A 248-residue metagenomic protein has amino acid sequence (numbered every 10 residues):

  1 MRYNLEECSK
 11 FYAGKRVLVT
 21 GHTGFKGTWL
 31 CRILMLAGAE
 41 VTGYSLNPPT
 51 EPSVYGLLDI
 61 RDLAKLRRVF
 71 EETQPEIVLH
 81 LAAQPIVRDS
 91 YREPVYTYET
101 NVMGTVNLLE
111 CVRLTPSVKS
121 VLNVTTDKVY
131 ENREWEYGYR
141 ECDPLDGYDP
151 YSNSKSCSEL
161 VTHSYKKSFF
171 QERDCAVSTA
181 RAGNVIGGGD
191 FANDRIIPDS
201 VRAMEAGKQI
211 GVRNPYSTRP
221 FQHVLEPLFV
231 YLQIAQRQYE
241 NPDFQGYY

Functional and structural regions predicted by a protein language model:
R16-M35: N-terminal Rossmann NAD(P)H-binding glycine-rich loop of SDR-like oxidoreductase domains
T20, Y44, V78-Q84, V121-T126 (+1 more regions): SDR active-site strand-loop-helix element
A39-P48: Conserved glycine-rich Rossmann-like NAD(P)H-binding loop of the short-chain dehydrogenase/reductase
I60-T100: NAD(P)H-binding glycine-rich loop region in Rossmannoid oxidoreductase-like domains and their noncatalytic homologs
R92-N107, L114, K119-S120, V129-V185 (+1 more regions): Catalytic helix-loop patch of NAD(P)-dependent Rossmann-fold dehydrogenases
Y148-Y151, A182-D194, N214-E226, Y239: Glycine-rich "substrate-gating" loop/helix at the edge of Rossmann-like oxidoreductase active sites
P198-I210, F221-Y247: Alpha-helical substrate-binding/gating segment
